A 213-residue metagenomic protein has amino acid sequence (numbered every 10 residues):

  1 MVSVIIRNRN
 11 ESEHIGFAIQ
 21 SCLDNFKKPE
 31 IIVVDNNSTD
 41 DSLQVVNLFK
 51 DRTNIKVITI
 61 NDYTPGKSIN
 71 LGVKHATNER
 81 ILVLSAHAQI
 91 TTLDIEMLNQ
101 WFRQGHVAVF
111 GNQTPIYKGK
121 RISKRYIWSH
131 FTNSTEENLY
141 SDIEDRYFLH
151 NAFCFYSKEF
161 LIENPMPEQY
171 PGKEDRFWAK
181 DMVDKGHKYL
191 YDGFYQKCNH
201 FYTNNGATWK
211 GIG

Functional and structural regions predicted by a protein language model:
Q20-P29: Short, acidic, metal-binding catalytic loop of nucleotide-sugar glycosyltransferases
D35-Q44, A88-Q89: A conserved acidic beta->alpha catalytic loop
I60-A76: Glycine-rich, basic loop-to-helix element that forms the pyrophosphate-binding segment of sugar-nucleotide handling
I81: Short aromatic/hydrophobic "clamp" motif used to bind/position activated sugar donors
L93-S123: Conserved donor NDP-sugar-binding/catalytic core segment of glycosyltransferases
E136-Y156, P171: A recurrent flexible, glycine/aromatic-enriched loop bordering the glycosyltransferase active site that acts as
P171-W178: Acidic donor-binding loop at a coil-to-helix junction in glycosyltransferase catalytic cores that engages
K185-K210: Active-site donor/metal-binding and catalytic loop motifs of nucleotide-sugar-dependent glycosylation enzymes
